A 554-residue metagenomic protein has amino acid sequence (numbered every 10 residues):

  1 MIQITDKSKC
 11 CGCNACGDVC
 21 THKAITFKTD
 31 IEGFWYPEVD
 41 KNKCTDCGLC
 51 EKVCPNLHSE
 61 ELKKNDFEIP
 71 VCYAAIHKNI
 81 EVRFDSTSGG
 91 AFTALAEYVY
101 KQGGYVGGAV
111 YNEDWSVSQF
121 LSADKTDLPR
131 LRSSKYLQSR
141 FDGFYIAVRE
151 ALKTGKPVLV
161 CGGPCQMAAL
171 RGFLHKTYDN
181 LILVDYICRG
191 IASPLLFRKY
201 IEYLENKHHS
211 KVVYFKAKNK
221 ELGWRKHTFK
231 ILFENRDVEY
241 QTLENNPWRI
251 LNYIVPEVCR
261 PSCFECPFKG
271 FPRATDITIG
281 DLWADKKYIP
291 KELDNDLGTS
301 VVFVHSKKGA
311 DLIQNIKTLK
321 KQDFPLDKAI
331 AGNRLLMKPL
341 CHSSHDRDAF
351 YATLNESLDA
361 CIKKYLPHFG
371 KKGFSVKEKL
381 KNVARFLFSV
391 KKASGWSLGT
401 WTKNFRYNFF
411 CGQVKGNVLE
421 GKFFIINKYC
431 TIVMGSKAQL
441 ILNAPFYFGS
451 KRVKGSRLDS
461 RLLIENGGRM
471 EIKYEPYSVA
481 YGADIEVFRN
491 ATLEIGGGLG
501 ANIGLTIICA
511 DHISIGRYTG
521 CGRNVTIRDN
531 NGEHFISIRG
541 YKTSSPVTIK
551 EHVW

Functional and structural regions predicted by a protein language model:
I2-I4, K9, A15-E32, Y36-E38 (+2 more regions): Iron-sulfur cluster-binding cysteine motifs and their immediate structural context in ferredoxin-like electron-transfer
N42-T154, K328-A360: Flanking helices and flexible, charged tails adjoining ferredoxin-like Fe-S electron-transfer domains in multi-subunit
S88-G90, E113, V160-L170, G190-A192: Gly/Ser/Thr-rich loops at beta-strand to alpha-helix junctions that form or flank small-molecule/cofactor-binding
Q102-Y105, H209-K379: Long, compositionally biased charged/polar accessory segments in the mid-to-C-terminal portions of proteins
R171-I182, I201-N206: Short, surface-exposed basic-aromatic patches at helix termini and helix-loop junctions that form
I182-Y203: Short, flexible loop segments at boundaries between secondary-structure elements
E378-R528, K550-H552: Domain-scale signature associated with acetyltransferase and cell-envelope carbohydrate enzymes
R539-W554: C-terminal segments of enzyme domains that contribute to small-molecule binding surfaces
